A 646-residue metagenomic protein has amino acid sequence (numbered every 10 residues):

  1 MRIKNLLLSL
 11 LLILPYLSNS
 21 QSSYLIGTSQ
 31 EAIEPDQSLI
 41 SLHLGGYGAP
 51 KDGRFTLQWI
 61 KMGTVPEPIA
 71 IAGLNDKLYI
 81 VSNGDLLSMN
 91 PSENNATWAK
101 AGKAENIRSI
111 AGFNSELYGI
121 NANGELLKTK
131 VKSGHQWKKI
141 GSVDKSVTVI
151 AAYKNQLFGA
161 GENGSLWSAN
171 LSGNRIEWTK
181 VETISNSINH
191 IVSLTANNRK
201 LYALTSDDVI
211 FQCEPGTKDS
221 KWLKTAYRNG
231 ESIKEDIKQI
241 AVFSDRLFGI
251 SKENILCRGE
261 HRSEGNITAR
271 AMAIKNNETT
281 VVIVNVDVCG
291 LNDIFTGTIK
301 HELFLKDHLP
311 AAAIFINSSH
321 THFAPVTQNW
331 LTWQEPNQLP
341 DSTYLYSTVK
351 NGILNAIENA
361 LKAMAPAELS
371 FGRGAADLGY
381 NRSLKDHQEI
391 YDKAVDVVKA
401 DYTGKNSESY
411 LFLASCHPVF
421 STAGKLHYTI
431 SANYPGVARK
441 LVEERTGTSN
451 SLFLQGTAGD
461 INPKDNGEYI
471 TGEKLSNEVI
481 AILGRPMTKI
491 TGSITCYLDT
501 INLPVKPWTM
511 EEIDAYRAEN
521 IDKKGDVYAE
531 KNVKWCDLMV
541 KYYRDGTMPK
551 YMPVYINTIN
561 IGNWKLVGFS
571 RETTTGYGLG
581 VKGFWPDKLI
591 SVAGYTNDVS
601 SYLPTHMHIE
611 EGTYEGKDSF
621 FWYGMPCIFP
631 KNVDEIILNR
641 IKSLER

Functional and structural regions predicted by a protein language model:
M1-Q21: Bacterial Sec-dependent N-terminal signal peptides
I13, A72, D85, Y118 (+7 more regions): Ordered hydrophobic segments in well-structured contexts
L14, S92-N94, S133, S172-N174 (+5 more regions): Short, structurally constrained coil/turn elements that cap an alpha-helix or connect an alpha-helix to the following
Q21-E67, E260-N317, A324-A458, N462-S476 (+2 more regions): Conserved beta-alpha junction segments in alpha/beta enzyme cores
F55-I69, G73-L74, N83-F113, A122-T148 (+5 more regions): Trp- and S/T/G-rich repeat-edge/linker motifs of beta-rich repeat architectures
K77-I80, E116-Y118, Q156-G159, K200-A203 (+3 more regions): Entry beta-strands of beta-propeller and related beta-repeat scaffolds
